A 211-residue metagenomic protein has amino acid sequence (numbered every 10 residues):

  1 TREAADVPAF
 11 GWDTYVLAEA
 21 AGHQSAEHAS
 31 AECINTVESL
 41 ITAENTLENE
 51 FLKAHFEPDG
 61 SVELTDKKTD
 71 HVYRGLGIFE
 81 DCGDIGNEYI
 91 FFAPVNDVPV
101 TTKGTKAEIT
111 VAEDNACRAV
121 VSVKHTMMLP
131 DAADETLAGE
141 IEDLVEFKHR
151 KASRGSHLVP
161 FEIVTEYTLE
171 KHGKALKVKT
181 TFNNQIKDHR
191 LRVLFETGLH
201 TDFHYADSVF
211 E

Functional and structural regions predicted by a protein language model:
T1-T181, R190-V193: Catalytic and substrate-binding regions of extracellular carbohydrate-active enzymes, especially polysaccharide lyases
N184-I186: Short, acidic/polar linear motifs in exposed loop/turn regions
F195-E211: Polysaccharide-binding surfaces and accessory modules of carbohydrate-active proteins
